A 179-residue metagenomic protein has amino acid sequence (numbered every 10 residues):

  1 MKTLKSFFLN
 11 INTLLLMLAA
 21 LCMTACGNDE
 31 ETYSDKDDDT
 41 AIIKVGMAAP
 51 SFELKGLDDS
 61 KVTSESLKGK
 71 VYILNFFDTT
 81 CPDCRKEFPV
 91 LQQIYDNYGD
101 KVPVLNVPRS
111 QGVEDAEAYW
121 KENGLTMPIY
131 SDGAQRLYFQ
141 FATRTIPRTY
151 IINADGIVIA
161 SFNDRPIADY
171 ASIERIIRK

Functional and structural regions predicted by a protein language model:
M1-S51, A171-E174, K179: N-terminal targeting signals for export/organelle localization
A49-P50, Y72, I146-P147: Short loop/turn microsegments at loop-to-beta-strand junctions
S64-R85: Short active-site neighborhood of thiol/selenol oxidoreductases, capturing the structured segment around
G69-Y72, D100-P103, T126-M127, A154: Loop/turn elements at helix/coil->beta-strand transitions in domains of secreted/extracellular proteins
R85-N123, G133-Q140: Structural microenvironment flanking redox-active thiols in thiol-disulfide oxidoreductases
Y119-L125, G133-R178: Thiol/disulfide oxidoreductase modules built on the thioredoxin-like
